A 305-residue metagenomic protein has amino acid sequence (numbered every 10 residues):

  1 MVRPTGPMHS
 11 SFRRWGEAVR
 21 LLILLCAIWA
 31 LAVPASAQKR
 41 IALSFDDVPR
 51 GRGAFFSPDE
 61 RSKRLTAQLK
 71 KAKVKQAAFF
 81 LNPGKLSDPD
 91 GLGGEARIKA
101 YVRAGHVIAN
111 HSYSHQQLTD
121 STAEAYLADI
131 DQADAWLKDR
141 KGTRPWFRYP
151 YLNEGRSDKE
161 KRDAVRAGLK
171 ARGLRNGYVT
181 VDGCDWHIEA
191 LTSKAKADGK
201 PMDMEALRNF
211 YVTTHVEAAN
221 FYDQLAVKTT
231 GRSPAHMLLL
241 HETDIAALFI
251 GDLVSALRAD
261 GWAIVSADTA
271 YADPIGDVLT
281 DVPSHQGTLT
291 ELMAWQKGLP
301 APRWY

Functional and structural regions predicted by a protein language model:
M1-V19: N-terminal secretory signal peptides that target proteins for export/translocation
L22-A32: Bacterial N-terminal signal peptides
A37-G155, L238-L239, A256, A263 (+2 more regions): Active-site beta->alpha N-cap acidic-glycine motif
A54-F56, Q116-D139, D158-R172, T180-R232 (+1 more regions): Alpha-helical scaffold elements lining the catalytic groove of polysaccharide deacetylases
K71-K73, Y178, R232, E242-Y305: C-terminal domain-boundary segment and adjacent tail
D88, E154-E160, T243-A247: Active-site glycine- and acidic-residue-rich loops that bind and position anionic ligands or nucleotide-like cofactors
V102-N110, W136-G142, K200-N220, T288-Y305: Short, basic, helix/turn surface patches
A104-I108, K170-R175: Glycine-enriched alpha-helix->loop->beta-strand junction motifs that scaffold or abut catalytic
